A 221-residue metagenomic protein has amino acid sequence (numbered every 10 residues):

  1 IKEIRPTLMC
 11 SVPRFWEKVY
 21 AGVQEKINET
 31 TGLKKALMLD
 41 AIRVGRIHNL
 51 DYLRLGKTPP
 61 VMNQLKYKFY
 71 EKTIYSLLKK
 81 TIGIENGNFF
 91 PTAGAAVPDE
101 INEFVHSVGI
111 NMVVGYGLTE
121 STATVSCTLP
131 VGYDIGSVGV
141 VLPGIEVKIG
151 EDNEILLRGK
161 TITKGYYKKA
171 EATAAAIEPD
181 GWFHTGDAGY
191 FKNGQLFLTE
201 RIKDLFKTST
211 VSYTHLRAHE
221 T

Functional and structural regions predicted by a protein language model:
K2, T7-C10, A21-Y133: Gly/Ser/Thr-rich phosphate-binding loop
T7, T210-V211: Alpha-helix capping and helix-loop boundary segments enriched in small/acidic/polar residues
R14, A95-A96, T161: Alpha-helix/helix-capping structural signal
R14, L118, E220: Residue-level "edge-of-site" marker
E17-V19: Switch/connector loops and helix/strand junctions flanking conserved nucleotide-binding motifs in nucleotide-processing
V141-T208: Conserved ATP-binding/catalytic segment of the ANL
T214-T221: Conserved small/polar residues in nucleotide/adenosyl-binding loops
